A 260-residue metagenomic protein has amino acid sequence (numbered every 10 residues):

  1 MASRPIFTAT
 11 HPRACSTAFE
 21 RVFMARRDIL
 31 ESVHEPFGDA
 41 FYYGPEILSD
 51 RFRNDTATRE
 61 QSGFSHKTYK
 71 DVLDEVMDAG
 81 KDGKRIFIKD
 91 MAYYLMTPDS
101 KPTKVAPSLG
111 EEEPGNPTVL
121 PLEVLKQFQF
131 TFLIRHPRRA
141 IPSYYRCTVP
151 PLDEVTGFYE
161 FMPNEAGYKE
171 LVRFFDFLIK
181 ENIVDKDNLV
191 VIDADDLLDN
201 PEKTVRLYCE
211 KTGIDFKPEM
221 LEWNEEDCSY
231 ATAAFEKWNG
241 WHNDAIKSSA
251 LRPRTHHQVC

Functional and structural regions predicted by a protein language model:
M1-K81: PAPS-dependent sulfotransferase catalytic core
S3, D82-K84, L125-F128: A general structural motif
I6, E31-V33, I86-I88, Q129-F132 (+1 more regions): Hydrophobic/aromatic beta-strand patches that form the interior of the parallel beta-sheet core in alpha/beta enzyme
T8, P12, M24, A40 (+7 more regions): "… SH3/SAM/PH, and C2H2 zinc fingers" -> "… SH3/SAM/PH, FHA domains, and C2H2 zinc fingers"
A25, L73, K81-L95, I134-R135: Extended cationic-aromatic binding surfaces that line active-site or macromolecule-binding grooves and engage
S49-H66, G83-R85, K89-T97, P107-E112: Switch- and interface-adjacent substructures of P-loop NTPase systems
A92-D195, D199-E219, E236-G240: PAPS-dependent sulfotransferase catalytic domain
L221-C260: PAPS-dependent sulfotransferase catalytic core
